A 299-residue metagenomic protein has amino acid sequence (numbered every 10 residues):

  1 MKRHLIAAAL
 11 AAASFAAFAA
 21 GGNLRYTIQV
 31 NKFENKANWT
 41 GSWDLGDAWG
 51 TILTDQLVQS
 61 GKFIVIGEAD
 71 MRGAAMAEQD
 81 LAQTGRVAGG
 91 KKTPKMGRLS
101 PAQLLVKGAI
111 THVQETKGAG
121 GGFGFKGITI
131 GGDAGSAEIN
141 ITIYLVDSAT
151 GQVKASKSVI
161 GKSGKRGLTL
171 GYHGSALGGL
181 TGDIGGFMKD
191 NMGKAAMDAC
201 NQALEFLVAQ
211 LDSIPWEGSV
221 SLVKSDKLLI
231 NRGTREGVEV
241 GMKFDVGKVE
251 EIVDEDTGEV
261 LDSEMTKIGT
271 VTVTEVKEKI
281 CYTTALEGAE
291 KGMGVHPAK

Functional and structural regions predicted by a protein language model:
M1-A8: Bacterial N-terminal signal peptides that target proteins for export
A9-A19: Hydrophobic h-region of N-terminal signal peptides that target proteins for export in Gram-negative bacteria
A19-G89, P94, L99-A102, Q152 (+6 more regions): A structural "domain/chain start" motif
A69, K157-V159, E264, V271: Short hydrophobic alpha-helix segments
Q79-K154, G164, H173-G178, E239 (+4 more regions): Surface-exposed short loop/turn segments
F125-I139, E236, T283-P297: Short solvent-exposed strand/turn elements
D245-K299: Beta-strand/loop-dominated core regions that host nucleotide or nucleotide-derived cofactor-binding catalytic loops
